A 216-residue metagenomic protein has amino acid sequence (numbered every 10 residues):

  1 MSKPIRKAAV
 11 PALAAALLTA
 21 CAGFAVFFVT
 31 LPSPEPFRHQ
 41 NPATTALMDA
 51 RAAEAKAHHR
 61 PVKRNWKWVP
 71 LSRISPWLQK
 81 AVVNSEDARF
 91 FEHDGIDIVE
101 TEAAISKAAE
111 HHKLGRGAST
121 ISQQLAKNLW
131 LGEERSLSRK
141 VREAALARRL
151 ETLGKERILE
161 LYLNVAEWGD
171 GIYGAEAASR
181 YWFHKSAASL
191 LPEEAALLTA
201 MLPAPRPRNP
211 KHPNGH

Functional and structural regions predicted by a protein language model:
S2-H216: Juxtamembrane regions of bacterial inner-membrane/periplasmic proteins, predominantly the peptidoglycan biogenesis
